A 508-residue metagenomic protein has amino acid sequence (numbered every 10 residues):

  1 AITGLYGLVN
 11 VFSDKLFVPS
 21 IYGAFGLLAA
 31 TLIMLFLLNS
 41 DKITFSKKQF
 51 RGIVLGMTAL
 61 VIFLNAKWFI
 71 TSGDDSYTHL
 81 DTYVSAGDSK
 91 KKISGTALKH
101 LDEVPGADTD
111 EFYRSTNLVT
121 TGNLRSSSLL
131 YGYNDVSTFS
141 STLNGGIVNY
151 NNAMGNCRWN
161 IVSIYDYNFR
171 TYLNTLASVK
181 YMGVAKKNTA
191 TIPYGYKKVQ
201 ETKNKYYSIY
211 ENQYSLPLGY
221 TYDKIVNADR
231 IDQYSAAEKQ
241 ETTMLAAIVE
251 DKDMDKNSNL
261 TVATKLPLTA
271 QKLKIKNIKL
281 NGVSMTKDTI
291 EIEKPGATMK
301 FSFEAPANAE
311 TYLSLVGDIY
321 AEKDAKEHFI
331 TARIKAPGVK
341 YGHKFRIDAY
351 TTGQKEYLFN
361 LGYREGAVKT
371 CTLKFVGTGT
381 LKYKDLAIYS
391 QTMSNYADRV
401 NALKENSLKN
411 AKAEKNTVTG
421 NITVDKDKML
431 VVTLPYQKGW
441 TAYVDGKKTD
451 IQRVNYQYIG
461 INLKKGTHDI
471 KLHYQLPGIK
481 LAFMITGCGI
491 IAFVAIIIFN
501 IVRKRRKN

Functional and structural regions predicted by a protein language model:
A1-K90, T467-N508: Contiguous transmembrane helix-bundle modules in multi-pass membrane proteins
A1-Y6, F12-N39, T58-N65, D135 (+4 more regions): C-terminal, active-site-flanking charged/polar segments
R51-V61, F112-S115, K180-Y181, Y206-I209 (+2 more regions): Beta-sheet entry/capping signal
L60-D88, D102-T175, L216, Y222-D223 (+4 more regions): Extracytoplasmic/lumenal acceptor-recognition loop(s) of multi-pass membrane glycoenzymes
G122-S127, A190-I192, I479-K480: Flexible loop/turn segments at secondary-structure boundaries
L129-K279, E310, T352-F359, A367-C371: A cross-kingdom signal targeting lumenal/periplasmic-facing segments of multi-pass membrane and secretory-pathway
T269-N508: Active-site-proximal, structured, solvent-exposed surfaces of multi-pass membrane proteins that position macromolecular
